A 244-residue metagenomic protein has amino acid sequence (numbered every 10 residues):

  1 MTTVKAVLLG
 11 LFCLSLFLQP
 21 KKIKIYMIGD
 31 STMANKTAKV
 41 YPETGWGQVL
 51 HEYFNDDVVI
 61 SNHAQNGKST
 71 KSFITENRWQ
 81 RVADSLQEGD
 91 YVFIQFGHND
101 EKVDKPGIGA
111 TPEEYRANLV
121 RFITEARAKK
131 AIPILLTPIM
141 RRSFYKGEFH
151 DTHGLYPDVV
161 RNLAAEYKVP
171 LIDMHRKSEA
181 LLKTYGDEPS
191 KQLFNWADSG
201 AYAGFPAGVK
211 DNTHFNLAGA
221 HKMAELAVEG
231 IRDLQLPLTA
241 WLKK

Functional and structural regions predicted by a protein language model:
T2-K22: Bacterial Sec-dependent signal peptides at the C-terminal "C-region" and cleavage site
T3, T32, T137: Ser/Thr-centric signal marking residues that sit in or immediately flank functional binding/regulatory motifs
V4, N35, T70, S143 (+1 more regions): Generic structural signal for helix capping and beta-alpha/helix-loop junctions
L11-F12, I25, Y145, T152: Extended, non-catalytic scaffold segments that flank or surround catalytic motifs
F12, M27, A207-V209: A generic, residue-level signal for flexible/boundary positions that often mark functional hotspots
L18-Q65, W79-E88: Serine-esterase "nucleophile elbow" of acetyl-processing enzymes
A34-P42, A64-E76, K102-A110: Acidic/histidine-rich helix-loop elements that form or flank divalent-metal/phosphate-binding sites at the catalytic
N77-H221, E225-K243: Alpha-helical cap/lid subdomain in secreted, periplasmic, or secretory-pathway luminal O-acyl-processing enzymes
